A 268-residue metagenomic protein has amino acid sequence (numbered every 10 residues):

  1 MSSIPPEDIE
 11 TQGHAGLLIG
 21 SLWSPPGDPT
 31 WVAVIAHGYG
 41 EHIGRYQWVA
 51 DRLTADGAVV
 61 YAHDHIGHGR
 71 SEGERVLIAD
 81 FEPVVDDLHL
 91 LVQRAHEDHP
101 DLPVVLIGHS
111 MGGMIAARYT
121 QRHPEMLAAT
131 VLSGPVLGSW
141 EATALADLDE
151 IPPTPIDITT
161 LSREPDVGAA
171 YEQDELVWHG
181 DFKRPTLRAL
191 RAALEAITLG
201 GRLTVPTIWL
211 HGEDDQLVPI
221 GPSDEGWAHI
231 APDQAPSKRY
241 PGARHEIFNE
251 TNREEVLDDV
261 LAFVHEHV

Functional and structural regions predicted by a protein language model:
M1-G27: N-terminal cap/lid segment of alpha/beta-hydrolase-fold proteins
G40-I43, G69-H99: Catalytic nucleophile-loop/oxyanion-hole region of alpha/beta-hydrolase and closely related hydrolase-like folds
R45, A50-G73: Conserved alpha/beta-hydrolase
H99-H109: Alpha/beta-hydrolase fold nucleophile elbow
V131-W140: Active-site nucleophile loop of the alpha/beta-hydrolase fold
L203, W209-H211, D215: Short beta-strand/loop motif that positions the catalytic acidic residue of the alpha/beta-hydrolase fold
Q216-P222: Conserved alpha/beta-hydrolase "acid-adjacent" motif
Q234-V268: Catalytic active-site module of serine/aspartate enzymes centered on a nucleophile-bearing elbow/loop
